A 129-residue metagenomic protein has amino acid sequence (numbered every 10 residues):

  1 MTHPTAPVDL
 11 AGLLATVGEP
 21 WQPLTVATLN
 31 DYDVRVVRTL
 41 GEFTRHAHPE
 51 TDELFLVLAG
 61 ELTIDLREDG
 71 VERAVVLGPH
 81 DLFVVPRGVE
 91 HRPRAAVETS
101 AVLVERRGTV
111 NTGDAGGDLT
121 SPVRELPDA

Functional and structural regions predicted by a protein language model:
T2-L14, A96-A129: Double-stranded beta-helix
L10-R45, T51: A short glycine-rich, His/Asp/Glu-containing loop-to-beta-strand
T25-V26, T44-P49, D65-R67, A74-V76 (+1 more regions): Short histidine-centered beta-strand/loop micro-motifs that create catalytic or ligand/metal-coordination sites
N30, L58-A59, G78-P79, V97: A cytosolic small-molecule/anion-sensing beta-strand core signal
R38-T39, H48-E68, V104: Short, conserved beta-strand element in jelly-roll/cupin
T44, D81-R92, T99-A101, T109: Histidine-centered metal-chelating micro-motifs
T63, V71, V110: Flexible, glycine-rich phosphate/dinucleotide-binding loops and adjacent beta-alpha linkers at cofactor/substrate
E68-R87: Short acidic-glycine-tyrosine-enriched beta hairpin
